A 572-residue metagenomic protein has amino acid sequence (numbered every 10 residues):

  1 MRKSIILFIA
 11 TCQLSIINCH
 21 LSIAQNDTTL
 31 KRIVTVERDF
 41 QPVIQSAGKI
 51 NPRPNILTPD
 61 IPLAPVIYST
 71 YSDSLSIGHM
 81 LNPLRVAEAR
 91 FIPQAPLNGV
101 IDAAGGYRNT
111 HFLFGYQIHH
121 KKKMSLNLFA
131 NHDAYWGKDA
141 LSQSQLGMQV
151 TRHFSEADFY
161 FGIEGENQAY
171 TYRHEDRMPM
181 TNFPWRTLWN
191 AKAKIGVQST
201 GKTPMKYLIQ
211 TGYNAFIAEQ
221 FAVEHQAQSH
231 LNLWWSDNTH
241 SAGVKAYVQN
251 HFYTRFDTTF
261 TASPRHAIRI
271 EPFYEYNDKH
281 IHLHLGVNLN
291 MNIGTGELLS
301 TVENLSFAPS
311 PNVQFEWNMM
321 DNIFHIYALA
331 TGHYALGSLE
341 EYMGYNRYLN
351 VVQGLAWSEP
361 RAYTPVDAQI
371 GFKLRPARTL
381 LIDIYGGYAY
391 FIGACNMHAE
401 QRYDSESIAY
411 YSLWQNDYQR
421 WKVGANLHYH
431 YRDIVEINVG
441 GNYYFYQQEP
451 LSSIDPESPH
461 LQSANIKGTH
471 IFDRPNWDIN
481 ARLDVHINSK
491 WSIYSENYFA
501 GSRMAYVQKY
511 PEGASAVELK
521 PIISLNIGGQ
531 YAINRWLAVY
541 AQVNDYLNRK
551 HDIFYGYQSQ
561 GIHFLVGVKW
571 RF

Functional and structural regions predicted by a protein language model:
I6-I23: Short, basic, low-complexity termini and linkers enriched in Ser/Thr/Gly/Pro that act as targeting/leader peptides
S22-F91: N-terminal periplasmic/intermembrane-space "pro-region" immediately following the signal or transit peptide
L81-R85, I92-L146, E156-A157, A169: Outer-membrane beta-barrel translocator/receptor signature
R90-P96, H120-K123, H153-Y160, S199-M205 (+7 more regions): Short loop/turn motifs that connect adjacent beta-strands in outer-membrane beta-barrel proteins
I101, H282, G286-F572: Exposed, low-structure sequence patches enriched in small/polar residues
F114, L146-V150, A191-I195, A227-L233 (+9 more regions): Membrane-embedded beta-strands of outer-membrane beta-barrel proteins, especially the hydrophobic/small aromatic
G115-A134, V248, T261-L298, D433-I434 (+1 more regions): Surface-exposed extracellular loop regions of Gram-negative outer-membrane beta-barrel proteins
Y135-G147, G162-Q226, R255: Flexible loop and strand-edge segments within Gram-negative outer membrane beta-barrel domains
